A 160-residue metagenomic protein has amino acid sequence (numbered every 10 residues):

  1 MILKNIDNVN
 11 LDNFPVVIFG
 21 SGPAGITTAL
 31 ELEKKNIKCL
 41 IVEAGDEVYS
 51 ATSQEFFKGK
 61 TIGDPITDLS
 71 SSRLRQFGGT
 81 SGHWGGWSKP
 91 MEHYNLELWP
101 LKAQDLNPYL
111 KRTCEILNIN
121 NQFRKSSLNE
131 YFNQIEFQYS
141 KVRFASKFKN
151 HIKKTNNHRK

Functional and structural regions predicted by a protein language model:
M1-Q104, P108: N-terminal glycine-rich phosphate/pyrophosphate-binding loop and immediately adjacent elements
K102-K160: Conserved redox-cofactor binding core of oxidoreductases
